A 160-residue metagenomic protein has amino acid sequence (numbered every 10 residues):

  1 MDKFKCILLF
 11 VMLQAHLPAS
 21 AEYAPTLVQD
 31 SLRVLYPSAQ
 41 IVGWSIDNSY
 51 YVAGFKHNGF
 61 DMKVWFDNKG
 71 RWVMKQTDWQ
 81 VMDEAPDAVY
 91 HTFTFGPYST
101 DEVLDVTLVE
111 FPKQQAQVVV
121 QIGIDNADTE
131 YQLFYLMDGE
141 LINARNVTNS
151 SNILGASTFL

Functional and structural regions predicted by a protein language model:
M1-A24, L32: Bacterial Sec-dependent N-terminal signal peptides
D2, I41, W72, T100-L104 (+1 more regions): A broad structural signal for short, well-ordered beta-strand segments within beta-sheet-rich domains
E22-I41, M82-T107: Short, non-transmembrane alpha-helical segments in secretory-pathway proteins
I41-G59, L104-I124: A cross-family detector of function-defining hotspots
V52-D78, I122-N149: Amphipathic N-proximal alpha-helical interface segments
T77-E84, N152-G155: Intrinsically disordered, low-complexity Ser/Thr-rich linker and spacer segments in cell-wall-related proteins
T158-L160: Short, solvent-exposed mixed-charge patches
